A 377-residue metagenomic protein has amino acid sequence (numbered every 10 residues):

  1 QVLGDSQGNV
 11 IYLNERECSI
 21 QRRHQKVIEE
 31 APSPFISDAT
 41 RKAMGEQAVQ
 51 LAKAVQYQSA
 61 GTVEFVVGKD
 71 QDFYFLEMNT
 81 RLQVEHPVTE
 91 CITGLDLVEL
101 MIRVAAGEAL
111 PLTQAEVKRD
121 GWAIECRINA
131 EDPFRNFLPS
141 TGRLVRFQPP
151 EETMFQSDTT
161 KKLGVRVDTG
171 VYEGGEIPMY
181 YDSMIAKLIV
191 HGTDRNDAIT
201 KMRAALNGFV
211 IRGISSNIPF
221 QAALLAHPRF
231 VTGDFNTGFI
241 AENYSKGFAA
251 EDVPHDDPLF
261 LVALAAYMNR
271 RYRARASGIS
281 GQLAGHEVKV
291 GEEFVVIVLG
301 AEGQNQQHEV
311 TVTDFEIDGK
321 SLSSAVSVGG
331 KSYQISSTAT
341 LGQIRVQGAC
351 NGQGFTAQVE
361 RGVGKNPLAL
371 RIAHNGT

Functional and structural regions predicted by a protein language model:
V2-G4, I11, Q56-Q83: Conserved metal-phosphate-binding beta-hairpin within the catalytic cores of diverse ATP-dependent phosphoryl-transfer
L3-N9, G68-Q71, E316-S321, V363 (+1 more regions): Short acidic-glycine loop/turn motifs at beta-strand connectors
G4-E46, L82-L97: ATP-dependent carboxylate/phosphate-activation module, predominantly the ATP-grasp catalytic core and closely related
N14-I28, G175-Y181, T338, E360: Flexible hinge/switch segments at interdomain interfaces of large molecular machines
E30-V67, A205: A long amphipathic alpha-helix within ATP-dependent nucleotide-binding catalytic cores
A48, P87-Q334: Catalytic cores of soluble metabolic enzymes centered on carboxylation/carboxyl-transfer
L51-A60, G107-A115, F355-A357: Active-site phosphate-binding and catalytic loops of NTP-dependent enzymes
E125, R135, N236, N351-T377: Structured, non-catalytic alpha/beta "coupling" segments that mediate domain-domain communication and provide generic
